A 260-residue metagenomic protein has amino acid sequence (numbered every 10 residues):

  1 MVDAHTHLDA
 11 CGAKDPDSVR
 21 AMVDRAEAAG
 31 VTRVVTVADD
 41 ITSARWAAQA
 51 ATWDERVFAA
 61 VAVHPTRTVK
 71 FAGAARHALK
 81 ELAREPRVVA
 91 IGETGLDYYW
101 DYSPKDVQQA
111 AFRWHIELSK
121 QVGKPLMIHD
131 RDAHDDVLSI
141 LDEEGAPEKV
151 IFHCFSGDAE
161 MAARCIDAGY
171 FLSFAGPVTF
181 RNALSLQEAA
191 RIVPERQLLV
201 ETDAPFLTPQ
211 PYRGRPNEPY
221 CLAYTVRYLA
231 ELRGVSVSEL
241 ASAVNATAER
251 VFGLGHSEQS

Functional and structural regions predicted by a protein language model:
M1-S260: Mid-domain alpha/beta scaffold segments of enzyme catalytic cores
